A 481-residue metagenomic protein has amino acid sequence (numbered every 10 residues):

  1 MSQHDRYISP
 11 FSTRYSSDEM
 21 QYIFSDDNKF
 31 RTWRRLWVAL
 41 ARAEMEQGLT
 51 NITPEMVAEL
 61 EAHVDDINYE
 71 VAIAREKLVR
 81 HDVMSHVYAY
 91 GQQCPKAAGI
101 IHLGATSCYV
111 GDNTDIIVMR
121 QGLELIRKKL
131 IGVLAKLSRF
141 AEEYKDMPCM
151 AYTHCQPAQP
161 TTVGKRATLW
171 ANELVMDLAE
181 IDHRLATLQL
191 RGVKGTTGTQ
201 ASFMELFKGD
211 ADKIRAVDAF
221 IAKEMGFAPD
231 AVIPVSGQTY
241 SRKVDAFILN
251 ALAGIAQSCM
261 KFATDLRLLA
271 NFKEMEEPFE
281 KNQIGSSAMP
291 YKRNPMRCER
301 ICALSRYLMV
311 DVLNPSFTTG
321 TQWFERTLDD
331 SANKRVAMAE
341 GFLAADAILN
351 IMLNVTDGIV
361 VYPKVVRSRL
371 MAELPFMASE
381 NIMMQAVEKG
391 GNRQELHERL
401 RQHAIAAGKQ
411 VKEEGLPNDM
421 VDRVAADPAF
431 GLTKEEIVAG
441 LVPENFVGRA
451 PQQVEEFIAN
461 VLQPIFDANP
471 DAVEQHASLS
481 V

Functional and structural regions predicted by a protein language model:
S2-A201, F207-A222, G285-S286, M296-R300 (+3 more regions): A helix-coil-helix interface module used to build multimeric assemblies and to scaffold catalytic/cofactor sites
Q21-S25, V71-I73, Q283-A303, E325-E340 (+4 more regions): Short beta-alpha connecting loops at secondary-structure transitions that line or flank enzyme active sites
L40-A43, I126, L130-V133, L137-F140 (+14 more regions): Amphipathic alpha-helices that form helix-helix packing interfaces
E142-G164, E276-K292, E325-A332, D357-M377: Glycine-rich cofactor-pocket loops
A211-R242: Active-site-adjacent "gating/activation" loops or surface patches in catalytic cores
S241-E274, Q283-A344: A conserved active-site cap/scaffold subdomain adjacent to cofactor or substrate pockets
E276, R399-A406: Active/binding-pocket-proximal capping segment
Y307-R393, R399: Long, amphipathic alpha-helical stalk/connector segments used for oligomerization, subunit docking, or mechanical
